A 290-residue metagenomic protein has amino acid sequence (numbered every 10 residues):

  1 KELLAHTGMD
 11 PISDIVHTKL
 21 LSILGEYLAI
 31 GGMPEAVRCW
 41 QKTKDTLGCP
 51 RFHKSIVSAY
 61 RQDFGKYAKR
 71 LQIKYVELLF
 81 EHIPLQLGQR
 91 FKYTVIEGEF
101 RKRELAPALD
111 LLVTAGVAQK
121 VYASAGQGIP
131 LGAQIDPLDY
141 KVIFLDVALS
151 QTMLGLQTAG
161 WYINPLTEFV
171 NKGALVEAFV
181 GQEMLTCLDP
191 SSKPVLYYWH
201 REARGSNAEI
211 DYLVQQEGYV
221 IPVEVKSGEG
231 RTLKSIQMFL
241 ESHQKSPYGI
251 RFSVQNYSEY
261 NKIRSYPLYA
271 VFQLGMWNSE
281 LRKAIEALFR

Functional and structural regions predicted by a protein language model:
K1-H17, L274-L281, E286-L288: Charged, glycine/proline-rich intrinsically disordered loops and linkers
L4-S55, K66: Amphipathic alpha-helical "lid/sensor" segments that cap RecA-like P-loop NTPase cores
L28, I143, V223, Y248-F252: Hydrophobic/aromatic beta-strand patches that form the interior of the parallel beta-sheet core in alpha/beta enzyme
V37-E209, V214: Accessory nucleic acid-recognition modules appended to NTPase machines
V180, M184, I210-E229, G249: Conserved catalytic cores of phosphodiester-cleaving nucleases, focusing on short active-site segments
D189-P190, F239-P247: Arginine/glycine-rich "motif VI" loop of SF2 helicases in the C-terminal RecA-like domain
E229-M238, Y260: Active-site-adjacent loop/helix micro-motif of nuclease/hydrolase catalytic cores
N256-R290: Domain-level recognition of nuclease-like catalytic cores that cleave nucleotide substrates
